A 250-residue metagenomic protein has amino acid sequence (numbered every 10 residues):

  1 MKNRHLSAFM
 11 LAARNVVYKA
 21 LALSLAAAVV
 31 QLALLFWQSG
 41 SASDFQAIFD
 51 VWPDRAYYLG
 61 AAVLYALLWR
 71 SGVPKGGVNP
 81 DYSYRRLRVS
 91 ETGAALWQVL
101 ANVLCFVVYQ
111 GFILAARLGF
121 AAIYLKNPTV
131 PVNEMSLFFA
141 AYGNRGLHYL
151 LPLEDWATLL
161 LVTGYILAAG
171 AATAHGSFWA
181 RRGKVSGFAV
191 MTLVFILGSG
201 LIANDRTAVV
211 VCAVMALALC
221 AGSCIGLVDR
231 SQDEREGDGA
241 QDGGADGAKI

Functional and structural regions predicted by a protein language model:
M1-D81, E91-I250: Hydrophobic alpha-helical transmembrane segments of membrane proteins
